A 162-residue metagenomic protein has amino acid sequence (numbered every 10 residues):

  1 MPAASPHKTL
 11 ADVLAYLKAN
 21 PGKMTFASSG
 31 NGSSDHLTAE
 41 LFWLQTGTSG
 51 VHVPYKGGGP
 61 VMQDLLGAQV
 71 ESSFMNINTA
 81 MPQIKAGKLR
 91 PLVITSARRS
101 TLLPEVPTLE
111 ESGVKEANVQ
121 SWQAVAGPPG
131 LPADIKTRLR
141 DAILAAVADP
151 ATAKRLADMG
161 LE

Functional and structural regions predicted by a protein language model:
M1-P60, L109, W122-R155: Hinge/capping helix and adjacent helix->loop/strand transition within the periplasmic-binding protein
A4, P82-I94: Extracytoplasmic "Venus flytrap"/periplasmic binding protein-like
L17, L41, Q45, G59-V70 (+1 more regions): Short helices/loops that flank or line small-molecule/ion binding pockets
N20-M24, T48, L66-M75, K88-P91 (+1 more regions): Alpha-to-beta junction loops
Y55, F74-M75, I94, V119: Short beta-strand and adjacent tight-turn residues that come in two discontinuous sequence segments and form the edges
V93-P129, M159: Periplasmic-binding protein-like
R155-E162: Surface-exposed aromatic
